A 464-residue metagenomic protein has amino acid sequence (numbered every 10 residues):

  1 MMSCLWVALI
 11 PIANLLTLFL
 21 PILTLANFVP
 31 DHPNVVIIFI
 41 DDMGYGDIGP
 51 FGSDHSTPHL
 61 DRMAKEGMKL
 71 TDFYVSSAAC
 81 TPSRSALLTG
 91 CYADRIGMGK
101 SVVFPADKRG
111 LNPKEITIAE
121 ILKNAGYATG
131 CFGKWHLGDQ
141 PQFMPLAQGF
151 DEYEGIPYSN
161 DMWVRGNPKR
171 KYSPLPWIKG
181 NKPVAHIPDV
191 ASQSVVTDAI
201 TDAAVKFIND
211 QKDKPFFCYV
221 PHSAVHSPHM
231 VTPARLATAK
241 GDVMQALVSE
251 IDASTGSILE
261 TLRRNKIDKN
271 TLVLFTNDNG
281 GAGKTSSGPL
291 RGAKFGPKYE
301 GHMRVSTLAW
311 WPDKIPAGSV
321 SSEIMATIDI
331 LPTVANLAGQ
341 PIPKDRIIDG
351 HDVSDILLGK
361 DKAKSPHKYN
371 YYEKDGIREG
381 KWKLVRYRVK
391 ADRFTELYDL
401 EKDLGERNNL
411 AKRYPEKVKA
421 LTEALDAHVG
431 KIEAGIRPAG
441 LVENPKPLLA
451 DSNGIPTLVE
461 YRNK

Functional and structural regions predicted by a protein language model:
F28-P33, I40, G44-Y45, K69 (+6 more regions): Long, internal low-complexity/basic segments
H32-V36, E66-T71, A125-G130, D151 (+4 more regions): Loop/turn elements at helix/coil->beta-strand transitions in domains of secreted/extracellular proteins
I37, Y45-G130, Q140, P145-E152 (+2 more regions): Active-site segment of extracytoplasmic enzymes that catalyze sulfate/phosphate-ester chemistry
G49-H55, K69-C91, G99, C131-F143 (+6 more regions): Short, solvent-exposed turn/loop segments enriched in Gly/Ser/Thr/Pro and often Arg
S53-T57, M68, Y74-A79, P105-I116 (+9 more regions): A short beta-strand-to-alpha-helix junction
M98-K100, P105-K108, N112-N124, L137-F216 (+1 more regions): Formylglycine-dependent
P141-G149, P228-V231, A239-L247, E260-K314 (+2 more regions): Histidine-centered active-site microenvironments of extracellular/periplasmic hydrolases and transferases
A147, D151-E152, P157-D161, G281-E300 (+7 more regions): C-terminal cap/loop subdomain of S1 sulfatases and analogous C-terminal strand-loop tails that border
